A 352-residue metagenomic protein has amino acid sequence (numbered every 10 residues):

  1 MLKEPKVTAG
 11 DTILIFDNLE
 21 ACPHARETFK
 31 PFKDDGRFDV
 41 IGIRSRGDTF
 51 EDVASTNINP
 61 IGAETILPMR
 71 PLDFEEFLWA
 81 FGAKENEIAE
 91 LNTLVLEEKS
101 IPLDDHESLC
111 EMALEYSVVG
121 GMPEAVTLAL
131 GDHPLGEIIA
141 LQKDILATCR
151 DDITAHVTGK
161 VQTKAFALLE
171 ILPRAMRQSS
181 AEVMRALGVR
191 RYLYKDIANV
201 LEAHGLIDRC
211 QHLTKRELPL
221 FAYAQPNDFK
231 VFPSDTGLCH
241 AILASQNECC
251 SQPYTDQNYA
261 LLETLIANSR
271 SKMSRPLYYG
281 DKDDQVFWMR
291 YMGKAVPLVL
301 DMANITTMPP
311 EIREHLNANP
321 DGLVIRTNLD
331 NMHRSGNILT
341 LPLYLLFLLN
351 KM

Functional and structural regions predicted by a protein language model:
K6-A25: Conserved P-loop NTPase "ATPase switch" module shared by AAA+ and STAND
K33-T56: Sensor-1/coupling segment of RecA-like P-loop NTPase cores
R46-F50, P71-E75, L238, N331-M332: Conserved nucleotide-binding/hydrolysis micro-motifs of P-loop NTPases
F50-P173: Interdomain motor-coupling "hinge/lid" segment immediately C-terminal to the ATP-binding subdomain of NTP-driven enzymes
T127-M292: Accessory nucleic acid-recognition modules appended to NTPase machines
I266, R270, Q285-P310, V324: Conserved catalytic cores of phosphodiester-cleaving nucleases, focusing on short active-site segments
M302-Y344: Catalytic cores of nucleic-acid endonucleases
